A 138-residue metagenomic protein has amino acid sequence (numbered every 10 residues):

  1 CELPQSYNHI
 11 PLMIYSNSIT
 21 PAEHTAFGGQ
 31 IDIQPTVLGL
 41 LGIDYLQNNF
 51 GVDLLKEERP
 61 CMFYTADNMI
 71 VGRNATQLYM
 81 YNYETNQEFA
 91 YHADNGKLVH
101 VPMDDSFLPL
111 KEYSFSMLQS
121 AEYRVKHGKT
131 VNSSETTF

Functional and structural regions predicted by a protein language model:
C1-F138: Solvent-exposed soluble domains appended to multi-pass membrane proteins
